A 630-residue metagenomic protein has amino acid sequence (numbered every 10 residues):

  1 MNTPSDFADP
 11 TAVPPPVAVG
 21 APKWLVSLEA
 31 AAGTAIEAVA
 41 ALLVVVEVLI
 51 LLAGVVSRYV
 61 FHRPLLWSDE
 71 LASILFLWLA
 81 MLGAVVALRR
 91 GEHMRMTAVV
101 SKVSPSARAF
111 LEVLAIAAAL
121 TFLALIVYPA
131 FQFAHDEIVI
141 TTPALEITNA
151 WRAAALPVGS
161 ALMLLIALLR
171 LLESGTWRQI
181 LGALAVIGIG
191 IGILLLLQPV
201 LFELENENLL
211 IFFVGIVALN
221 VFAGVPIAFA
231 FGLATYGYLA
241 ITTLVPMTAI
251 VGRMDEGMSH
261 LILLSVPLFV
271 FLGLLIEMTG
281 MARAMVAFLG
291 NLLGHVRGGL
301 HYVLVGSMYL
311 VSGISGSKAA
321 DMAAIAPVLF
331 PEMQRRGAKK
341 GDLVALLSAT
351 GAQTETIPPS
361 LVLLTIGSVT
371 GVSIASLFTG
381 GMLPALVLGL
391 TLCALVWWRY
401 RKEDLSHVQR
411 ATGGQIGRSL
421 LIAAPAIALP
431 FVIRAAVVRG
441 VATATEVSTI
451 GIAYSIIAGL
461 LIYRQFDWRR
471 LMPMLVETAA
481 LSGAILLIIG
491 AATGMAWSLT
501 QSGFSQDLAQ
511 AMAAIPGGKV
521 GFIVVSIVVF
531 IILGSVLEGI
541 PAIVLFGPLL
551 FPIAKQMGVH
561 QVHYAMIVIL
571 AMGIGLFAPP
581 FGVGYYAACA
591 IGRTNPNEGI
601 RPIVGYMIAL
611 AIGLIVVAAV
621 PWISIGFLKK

Functional and structural regions predicted by a protein language model:
N2-D9, V13, I140-T141, R152 (+1 more regions): Alpha-helical transmembrane segments of multi-pass membrane transport proteins
N2-N206, L487: Alpha-helical transmembrane segments and membrane-interface helix-loop junctions in multi-pass membrane proteins
